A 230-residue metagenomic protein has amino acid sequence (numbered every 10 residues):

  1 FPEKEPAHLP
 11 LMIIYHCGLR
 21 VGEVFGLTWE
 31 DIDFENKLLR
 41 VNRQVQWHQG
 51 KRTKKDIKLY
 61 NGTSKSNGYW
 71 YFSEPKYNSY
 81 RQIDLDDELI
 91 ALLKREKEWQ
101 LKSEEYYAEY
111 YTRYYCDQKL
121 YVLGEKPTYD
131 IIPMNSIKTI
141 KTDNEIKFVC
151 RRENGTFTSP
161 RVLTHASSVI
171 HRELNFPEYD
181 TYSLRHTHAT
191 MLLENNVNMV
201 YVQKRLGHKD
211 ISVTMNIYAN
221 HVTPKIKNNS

Functional and structural regions predicted by a protein language model:
F1-A7, C17, I83, W99-E109 (+3 more regions): Short, basic (Lys/Arg/His-rich) helix/loop patches that form interaction surfaces in the mid-to-C-terminal regions
F1-V21, F25-L27, F34-E35, G68 (+1 more regions): Basic, Lys/Arg- and aromatic-enriched nucleic-acid-binding interface segment
L19, L27, L89, L93 (+4 more regions): Generic leucine side-chain signal with a strong bias for well-ordered alpha-helical environments
L27-T139: Conserved tyrosine-mediated DNA breakage-rejoining catalytic core shared by Y-recombinases
D31-L38, P177, V197-A219: Short, polar N-cap/turn motifs at the start of nucleic acid-interacting alpha helices
N42, D86, R151-E153, A219: Residue-level detector of conserved, well-ordered beta-strand and adjacent loop positions that form binding/recognition
G50-D56, R172, N216, N220-S230: DNA/chromatin major-groove-contacting recognition/catalytic segments
